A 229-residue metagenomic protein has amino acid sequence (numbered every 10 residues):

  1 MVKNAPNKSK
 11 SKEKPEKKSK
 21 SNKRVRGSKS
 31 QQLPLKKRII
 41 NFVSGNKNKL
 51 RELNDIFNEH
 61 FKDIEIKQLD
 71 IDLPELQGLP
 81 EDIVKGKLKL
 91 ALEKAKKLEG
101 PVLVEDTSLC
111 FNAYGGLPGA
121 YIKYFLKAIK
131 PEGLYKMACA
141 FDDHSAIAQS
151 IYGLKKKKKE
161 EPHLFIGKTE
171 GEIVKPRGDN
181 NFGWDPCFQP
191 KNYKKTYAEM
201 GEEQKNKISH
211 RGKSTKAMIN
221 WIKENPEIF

Functional and structural regions predicted by a protein language model:
M1-K29: Polybasic, lysine-enriched low-complexity intrinsically disordered terminal tails
L33-N41, K47-F229: Anionic-ligand binding patches
